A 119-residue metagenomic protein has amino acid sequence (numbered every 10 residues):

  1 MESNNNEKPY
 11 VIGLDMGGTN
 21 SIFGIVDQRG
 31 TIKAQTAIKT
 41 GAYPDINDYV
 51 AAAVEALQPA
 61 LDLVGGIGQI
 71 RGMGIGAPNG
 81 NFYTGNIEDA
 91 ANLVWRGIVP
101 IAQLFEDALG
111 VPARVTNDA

Functional and structural regions predicted by a protein language model:
E2-K33: Gly/Thr-rich phosphate-binding beta-strand-loop-beta motif of the actin/hexokinase/Hsp70
E7-K8, I67-I70: A general structural motif
G13, G74-G76: Short, well-ordered beta-strand segments
S21, I46, R71-M73: Change "...and in nucleic-acid phosphodiester-cleaving endonucleases..." to "...and in nucleic-acid processing enzymes
F23, I38, I75: Residue-level signal for inorganic ion chemistry
V26, A37-I38, L93: Residue-level structural signal for beta-strand termini and adjacent loop
I32-G68, P100-Q103: N-terminal phosphate-binding loop and adjacent alpha-helix
V50-V54, Q69-G72, N79-A119: Glycine-rich phosphate-binding loop and adjoining helix at the ATP-binding site of ATP-dependent phosphoryl-transfer
